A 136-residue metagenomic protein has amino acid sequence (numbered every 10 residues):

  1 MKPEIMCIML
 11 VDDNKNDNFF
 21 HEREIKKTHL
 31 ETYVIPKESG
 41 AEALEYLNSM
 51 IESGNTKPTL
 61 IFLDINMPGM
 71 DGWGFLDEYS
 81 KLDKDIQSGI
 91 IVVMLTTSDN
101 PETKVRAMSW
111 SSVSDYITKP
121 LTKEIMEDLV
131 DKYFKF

Functional and structural regions predicted by a protein language model:
M1-M9, N16-E22, K27-L30, L121-F136: Non-catalytic signal-transmission and effector/linker regions of two-component phosphorelay proteins
E4-I5, L30-E31, T56-L60, D85-I91: His-Asp phosphorelay/catalytic-motif detector in bacterial-type signaling
D13, V93-D99, P120: Conserved active-site segment of CheY-like receiver
P36-S49, G72: Helix N-cap/capping motif at the beta->alpha junctions
L63-D64: Active-site residues of response regulator receiver
M67: Receiver (REC) domain active-site loop signature in two-component systems and cognate sites in sensor histidine kinases
W73-I86: Short amphipathic alpha-helix used as the core "switch/output" element in two-component signaling
G74, G89-I90, S98-D115, D128: Alpha4 helix (beta4-alpha4-beta5 surface) of REC/receiver domains from two-component response regulators
